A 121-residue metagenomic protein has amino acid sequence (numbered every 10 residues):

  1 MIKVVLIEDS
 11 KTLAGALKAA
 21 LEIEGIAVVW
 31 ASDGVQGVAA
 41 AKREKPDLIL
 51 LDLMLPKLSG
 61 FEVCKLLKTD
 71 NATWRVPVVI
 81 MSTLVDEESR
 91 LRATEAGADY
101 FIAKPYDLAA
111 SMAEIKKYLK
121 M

Functional and structural regions predicted by a protein language model:
E8: Conserved acidic carboxylate
K11-V29, Y118: Two-component/phosphorelay signaling modules centered on CheY-like receiver
A14, P56, W74, D86: The feature encodes the CheY-like receiver
K18, Y106-K116: C-terminal output helix
E44-L50, L55: Active-site beta3 strand of CheY-like receiver
